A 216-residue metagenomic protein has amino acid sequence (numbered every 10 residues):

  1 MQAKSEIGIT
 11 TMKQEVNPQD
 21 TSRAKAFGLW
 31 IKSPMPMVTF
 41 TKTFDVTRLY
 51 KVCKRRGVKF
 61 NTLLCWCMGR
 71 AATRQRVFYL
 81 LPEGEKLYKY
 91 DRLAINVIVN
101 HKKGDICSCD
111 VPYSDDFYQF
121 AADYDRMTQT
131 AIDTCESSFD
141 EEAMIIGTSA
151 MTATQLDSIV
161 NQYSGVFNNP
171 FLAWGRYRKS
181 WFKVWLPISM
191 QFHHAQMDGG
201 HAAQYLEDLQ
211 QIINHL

Functional and structural regions predicted by a protein language model:
A3-M35, T47-V52, G69, L81-E85 (+5 more regions): Domain-scale detector for complete catalytic domains at protein termini or as standalone homologs
E6-T10, V16-Q19, I31-L63, Y79-I95 (+3 more regions): Gly/Ser/Thr-rich phosphate-binding loops and adjoining beta-strand/alpha-helix segments that form adenosine-phosphate
V38-T41, L49-R56, G104-Y118, M197: Acyl-group handling in specialized metabolite and lipid biosynthesis
L49-R74, L186-Y205: Acyl activation and transfer enzymes in specialized metabolism, enriched for ANL adenylate-forming modules
L63-C65, G69-L81, L87, G104 (+1 more regions): Active-site loop/lid in soluble adenylation, ligation, and acyl-transfer enzymes
H101-L156: Helical lid/core segments from catalytic subdomains that handle acyl or acyl-like groups
D140-Q155, P170-E207: Histidine-centered acyl-transfer/condensation active-site motif and its immediate structural neighborhood
